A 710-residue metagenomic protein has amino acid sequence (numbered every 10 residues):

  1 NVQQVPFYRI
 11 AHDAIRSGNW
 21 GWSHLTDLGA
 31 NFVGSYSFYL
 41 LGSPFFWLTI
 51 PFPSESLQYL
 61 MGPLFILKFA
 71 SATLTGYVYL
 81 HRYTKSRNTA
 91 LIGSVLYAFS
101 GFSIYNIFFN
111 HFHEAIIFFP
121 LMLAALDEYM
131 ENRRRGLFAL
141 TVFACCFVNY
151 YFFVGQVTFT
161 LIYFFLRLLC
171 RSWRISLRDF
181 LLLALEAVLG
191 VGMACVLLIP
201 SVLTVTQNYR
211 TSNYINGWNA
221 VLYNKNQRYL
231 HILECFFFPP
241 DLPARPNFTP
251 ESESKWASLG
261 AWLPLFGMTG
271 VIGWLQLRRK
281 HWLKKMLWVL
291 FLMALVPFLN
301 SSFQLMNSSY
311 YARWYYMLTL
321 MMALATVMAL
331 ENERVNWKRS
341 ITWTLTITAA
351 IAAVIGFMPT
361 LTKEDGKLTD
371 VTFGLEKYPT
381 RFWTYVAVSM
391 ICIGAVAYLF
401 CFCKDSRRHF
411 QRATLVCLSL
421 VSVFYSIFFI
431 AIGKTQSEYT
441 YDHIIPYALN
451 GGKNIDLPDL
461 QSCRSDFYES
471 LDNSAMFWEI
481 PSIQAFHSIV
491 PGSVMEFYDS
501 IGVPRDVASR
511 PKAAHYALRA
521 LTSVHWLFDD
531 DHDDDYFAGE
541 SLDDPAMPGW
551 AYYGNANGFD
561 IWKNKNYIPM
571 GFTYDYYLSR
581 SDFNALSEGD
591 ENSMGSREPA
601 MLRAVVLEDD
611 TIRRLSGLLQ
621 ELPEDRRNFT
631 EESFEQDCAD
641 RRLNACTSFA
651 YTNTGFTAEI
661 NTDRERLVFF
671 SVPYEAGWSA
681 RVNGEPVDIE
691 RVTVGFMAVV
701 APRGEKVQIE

Functional and structural regions predicted by a protein language model:
N1-T73, V95-I116, V205-R210, W218-W262 (+2 more regions): Membrane-interface coil-to-helix junctions
V2-A11, P44, D179-F180, A187-L277 (+4 more regions): Periplasmic/ER-lumenal interhelical loops and adjacent helix-loop junctions in multi-pass membrane proteins
S35-F38, L418-I444, K453-V524, K563-D637 (+1 more regions): Extracytoplasmic/lumenal acceptor-recognition loop(s) of multi-pass membrane glycoenzymes
I66-R82, R87-L169, L182-V202, Q207 (+4 more regions): Membrane-embedded helix bundles of polyisoprenyl
A72-Y79, F118-M130, T158-L166, G267-I272 (+3 more regions): Transmembrane alpha-helical segments
R133, F152, W282-L449, R703-E710: Contiguous transmembrane helix-bundle modules in multi-pass membrane proteins
S172-L181, G270-A294, S406: Membrane-interface helix-loop-helix junctions at transmembrane boundaries of multi-pass membrane enzymes, predominantly
L619-E710: Active-site-proximal, structured, solvent-exposed surfaces of multi-pass membrane proteins that position macromolecular
